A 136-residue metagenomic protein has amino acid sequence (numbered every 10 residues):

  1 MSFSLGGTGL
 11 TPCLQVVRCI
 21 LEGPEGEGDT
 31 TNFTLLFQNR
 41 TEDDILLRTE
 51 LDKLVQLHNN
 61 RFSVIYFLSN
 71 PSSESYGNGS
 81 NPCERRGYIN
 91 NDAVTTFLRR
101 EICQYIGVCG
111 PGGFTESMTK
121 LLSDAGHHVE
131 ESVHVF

Functional and structural regions predicted by a protein language model:
M1-V16: A phosphate-binding catalytic loop at a beta-strand-loop-alpha-helix junction that coordinates phosphoryl groups
P12-G26: Histidine-anchored nucleotide/phosphate-binding helix
T31-F136: Reductase modules of NAD(P)H-dependent flavoproteins
